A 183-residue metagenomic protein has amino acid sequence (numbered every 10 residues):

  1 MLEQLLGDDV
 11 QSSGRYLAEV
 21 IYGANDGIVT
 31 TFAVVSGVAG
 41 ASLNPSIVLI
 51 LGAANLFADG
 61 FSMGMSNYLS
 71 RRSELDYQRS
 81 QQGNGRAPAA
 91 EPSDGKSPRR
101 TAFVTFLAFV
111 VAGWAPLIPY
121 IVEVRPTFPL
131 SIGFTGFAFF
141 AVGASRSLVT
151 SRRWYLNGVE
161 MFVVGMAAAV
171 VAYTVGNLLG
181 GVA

Functional and structural regions predicted by a protein language model:
M1-P116, F128, I132-F134, A138 (+3 more regions): Hydrophobic, small-residue-rich transmembrane alpha-helices and their short perimembrane loops in multi-pass membrane
R79-S80, N157, L179: Short amphipathic alpha-helical leader/targeting segments
Y120, V149-T150, G176: Helix-capping/transition residues at the boundaries of transmembrane alpha-helices and the short helical linkers
I121-P129: Membrane interface segments of multi-pass transport proteins and intramembrane proteases
A141-A167: Interfacial loop-to-transmembrane junctions
Y173-A183: Juxtamembrane boundary at the C-terminal end of a transmembrane helix
